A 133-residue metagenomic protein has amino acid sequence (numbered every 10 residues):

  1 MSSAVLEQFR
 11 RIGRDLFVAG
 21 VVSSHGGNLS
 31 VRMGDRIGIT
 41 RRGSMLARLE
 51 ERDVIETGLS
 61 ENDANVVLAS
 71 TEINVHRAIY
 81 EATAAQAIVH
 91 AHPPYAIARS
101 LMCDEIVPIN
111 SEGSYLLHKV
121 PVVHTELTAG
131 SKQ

Functional and structural regions predicted by a protein language model:
M1-Q133: Glycine-rich flexible loops
